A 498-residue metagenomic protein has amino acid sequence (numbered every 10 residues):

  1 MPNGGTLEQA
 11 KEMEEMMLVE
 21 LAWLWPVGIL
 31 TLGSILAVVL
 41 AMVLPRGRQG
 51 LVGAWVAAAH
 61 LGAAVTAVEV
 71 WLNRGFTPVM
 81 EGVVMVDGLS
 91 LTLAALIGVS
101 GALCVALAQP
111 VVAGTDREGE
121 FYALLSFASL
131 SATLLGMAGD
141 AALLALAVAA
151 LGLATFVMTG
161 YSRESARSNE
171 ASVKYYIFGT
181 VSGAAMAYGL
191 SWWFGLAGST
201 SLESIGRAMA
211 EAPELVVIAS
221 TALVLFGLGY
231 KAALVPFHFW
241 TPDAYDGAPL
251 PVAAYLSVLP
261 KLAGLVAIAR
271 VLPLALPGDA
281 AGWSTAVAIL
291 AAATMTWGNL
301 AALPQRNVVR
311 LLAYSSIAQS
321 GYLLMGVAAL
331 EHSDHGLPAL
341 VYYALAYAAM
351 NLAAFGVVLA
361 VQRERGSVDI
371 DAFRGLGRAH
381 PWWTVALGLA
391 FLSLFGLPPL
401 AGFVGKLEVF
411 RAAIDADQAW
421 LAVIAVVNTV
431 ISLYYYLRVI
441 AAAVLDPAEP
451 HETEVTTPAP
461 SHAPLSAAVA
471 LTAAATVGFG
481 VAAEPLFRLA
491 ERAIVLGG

Functional and structural regions predicted by a protein language model:
P2-G498: Alpha-helical transmembrane segments of multi-pass membrane proteins predominantly involved in bioenergetics
